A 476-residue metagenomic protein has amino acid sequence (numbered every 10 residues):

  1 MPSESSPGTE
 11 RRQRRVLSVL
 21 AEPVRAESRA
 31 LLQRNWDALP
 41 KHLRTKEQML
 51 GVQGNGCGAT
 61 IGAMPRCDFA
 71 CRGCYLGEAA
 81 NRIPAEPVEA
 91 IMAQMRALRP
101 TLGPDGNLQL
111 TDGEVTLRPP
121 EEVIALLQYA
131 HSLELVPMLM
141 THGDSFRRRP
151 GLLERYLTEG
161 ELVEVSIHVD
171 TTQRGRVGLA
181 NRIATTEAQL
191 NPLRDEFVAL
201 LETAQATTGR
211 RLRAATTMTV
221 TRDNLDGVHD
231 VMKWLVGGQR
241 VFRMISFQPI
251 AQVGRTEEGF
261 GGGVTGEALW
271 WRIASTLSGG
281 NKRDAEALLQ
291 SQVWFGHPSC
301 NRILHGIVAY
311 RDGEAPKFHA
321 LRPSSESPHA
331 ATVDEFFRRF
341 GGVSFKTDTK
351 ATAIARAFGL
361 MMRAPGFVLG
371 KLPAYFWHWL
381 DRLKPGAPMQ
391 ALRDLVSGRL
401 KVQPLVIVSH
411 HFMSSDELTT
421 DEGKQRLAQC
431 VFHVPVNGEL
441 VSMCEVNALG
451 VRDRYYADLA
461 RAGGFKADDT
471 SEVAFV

Functional and structural regions predicted by a protein language model:
M1-M49, A309-V476: Radical SAM enzyme core and accessory elements
E10-G151, R155: Conserved alpha-helical substructure of the radical SAM core
A63-M64, Y75-L76, I167-Q173, F247-I250 (+1 more regions): Short loop/turn segments at strand-loop or loop-helix junctions that form parts of catalytic or ligand-binding pockets
D68, T172, T221-D223, I250-Q252 (+1 more regions): Short, solvent-exposed loop/turn segments at secondary-structure junctions
I83-A90, R182-P192, G261-T265: Alpha-helix N-cap and loop-to-helix initiation/capping positions
M95-R96, P100-L110, P119-Q248: Radical SAM/AdoMet-radical enzyme domain recognition
Q173-N181, F242-A268, D284-R311: Flexible glycine/acidic-rich beta-alpha junction loops that bind and position SAM and/or redox cofactors in anaerobic
A268-A274, S278, E286-F340: Rossmann-like AdoMet/SAM-dependent catalytic core
